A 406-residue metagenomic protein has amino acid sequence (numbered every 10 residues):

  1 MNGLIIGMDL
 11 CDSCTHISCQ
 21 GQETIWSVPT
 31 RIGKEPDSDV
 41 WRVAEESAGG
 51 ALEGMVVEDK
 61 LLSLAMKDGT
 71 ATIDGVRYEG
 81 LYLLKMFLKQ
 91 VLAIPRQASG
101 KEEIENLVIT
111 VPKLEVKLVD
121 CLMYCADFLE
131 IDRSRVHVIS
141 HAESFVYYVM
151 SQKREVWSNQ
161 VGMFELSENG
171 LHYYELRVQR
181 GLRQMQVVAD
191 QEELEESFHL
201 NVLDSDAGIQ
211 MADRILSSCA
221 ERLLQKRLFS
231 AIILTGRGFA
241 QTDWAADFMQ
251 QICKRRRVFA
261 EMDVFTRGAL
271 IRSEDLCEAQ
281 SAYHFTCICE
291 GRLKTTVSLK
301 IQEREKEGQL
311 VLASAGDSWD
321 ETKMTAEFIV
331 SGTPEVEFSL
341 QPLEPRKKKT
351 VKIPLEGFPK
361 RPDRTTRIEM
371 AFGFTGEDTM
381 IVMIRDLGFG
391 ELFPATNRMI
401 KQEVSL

Functional and structural regions predicted by a protein language model:
M1-L4, R133-M163, V264-T286, P362: Conserved phosphate-binding catalytic cores of ATP/NTP-utilizing and phosphoryl-transfer enzymes
M1-T70, D127, H137, P354-L355 (+1 more regions): Early-domain small/polar-rich strand-loop-helix modules and first-structured segments of the mature chain
G7-C14, E155-H172, L176-Q179, R237-F239 (+2 more regions): A short acidic Gly-Thr/Ser loop motif
C14-T110, E115, E193-S218, R222: Conserved phosphate-binding loops in N-terminal lobes of ATP-dependent enzymes of the actin/Hsp70/sugar-kinase
Y82-M150, M262: Active-site neighborhood for divalent-cation/phosphate handling
I109, Y124, F128-R214: Small-residue (GG/TT-enriched) beta-loop-alpha framework at ligand/catalytic clefts
I109-L118, E221-Q251, R257, E261: Glycine-rich phosphate-binding loops at beta-strand->alpha-helix junctions
I271-G357, D363, R367: Acidic, glycine/GT-rich loop-and beta-edge segments that sit at the periphery of enzyme/chaperone cores
